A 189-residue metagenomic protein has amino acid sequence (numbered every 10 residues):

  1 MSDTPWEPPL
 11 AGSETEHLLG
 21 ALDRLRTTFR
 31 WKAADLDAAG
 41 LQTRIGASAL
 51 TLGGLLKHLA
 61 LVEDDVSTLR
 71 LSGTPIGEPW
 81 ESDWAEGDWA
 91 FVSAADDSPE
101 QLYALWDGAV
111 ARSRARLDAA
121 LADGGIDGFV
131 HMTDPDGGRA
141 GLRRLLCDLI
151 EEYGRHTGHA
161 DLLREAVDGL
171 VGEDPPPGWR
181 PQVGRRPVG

Functional and structural regions predicted by a protein language model:
T4-P8, T15-D88, V130-G189: Short, contiguous alpha-helical
D88-F129, G141-G154: Acidic/histidine-rich alpha-helical segments that form the ligand environment of transition-metal centers
